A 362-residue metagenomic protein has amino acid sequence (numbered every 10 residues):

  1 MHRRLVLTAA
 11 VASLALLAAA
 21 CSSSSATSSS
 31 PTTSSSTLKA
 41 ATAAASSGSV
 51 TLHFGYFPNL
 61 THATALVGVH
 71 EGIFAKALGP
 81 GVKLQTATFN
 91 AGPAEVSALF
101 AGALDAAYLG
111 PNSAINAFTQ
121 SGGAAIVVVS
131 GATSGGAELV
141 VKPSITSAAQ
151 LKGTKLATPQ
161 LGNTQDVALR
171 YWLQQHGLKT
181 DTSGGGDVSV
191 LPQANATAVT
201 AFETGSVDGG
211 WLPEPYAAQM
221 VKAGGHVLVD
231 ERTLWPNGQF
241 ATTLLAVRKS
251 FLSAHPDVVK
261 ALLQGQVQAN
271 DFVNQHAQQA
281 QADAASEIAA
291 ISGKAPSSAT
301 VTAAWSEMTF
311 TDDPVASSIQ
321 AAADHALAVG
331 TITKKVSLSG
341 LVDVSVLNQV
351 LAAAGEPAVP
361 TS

Functional and structural regions predicted by a protein language model:
M1-A9: Bacterial N-terminal signal peptides that target proteins for export
A15-A20: C-terminal motif of bacterial Sec signal peptides marking the signal peptidase cleavage site
C21-T32: Bacterial lipoprotein signal-peptidase II cleavage site
L38-P192, D208-E214: Short, glycine-/small- and polar/acidic-enriched structural segments that line small-molecule recognition paths
A117-V128, Q174-H176, Q219-T233, S292-A295: Ligand-binding "clamshell"
G184-D187, T197-A289: Pocket-lining segment of extracytoplasmic ligand-binding domains
S253-T333: Secondary-structure end/capping motifs
D324-S362: Conserved C-terminal helix/tail region of periplasmic/extracytoplasmic solute-binding proteins
